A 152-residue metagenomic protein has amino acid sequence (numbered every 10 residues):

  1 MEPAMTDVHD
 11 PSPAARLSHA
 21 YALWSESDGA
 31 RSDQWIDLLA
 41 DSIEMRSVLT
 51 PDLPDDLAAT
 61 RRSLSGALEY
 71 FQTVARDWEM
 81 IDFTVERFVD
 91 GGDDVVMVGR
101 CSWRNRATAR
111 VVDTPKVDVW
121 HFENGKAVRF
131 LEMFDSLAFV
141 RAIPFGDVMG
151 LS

Functional and structural regions predicted by a protein language model:
M1-D41, V148-S152: Short, low-complexity N-terminal intrinsically disordered segments enriched in polar/charged residues
E2-S12, A75-S152: A beta-strand edge to alpha-helix "cap/lid" segment located at domain peripheries
R16-L17, D28, F71, D113 (+1 more regions): Intrinsically disordered, low-complexity regions enriched in Ser/Pro/Gly/Gln/His and often acidic
L17, I43, A67, V95-M97 (+1 more regions): Hydrophobic aliphatic residue packing
W24-S25, L57, R129: Short, flexible active-site loop motifs that bind/organize anionic cofactors or intermediates
E26-S27, S65, V111: Residue-level recognition of alpha-helix initiation/capping sites
D28-G29, D52-L53, A107-A109: Short, solvent-exposed loop/turn segments that connect beta-strands within catalytic domains and beta-strand-rich
D33, L38-G92: A solvent-exposed, acidic/Ser-Thr-rich amphipathic alpha-helical stretch
